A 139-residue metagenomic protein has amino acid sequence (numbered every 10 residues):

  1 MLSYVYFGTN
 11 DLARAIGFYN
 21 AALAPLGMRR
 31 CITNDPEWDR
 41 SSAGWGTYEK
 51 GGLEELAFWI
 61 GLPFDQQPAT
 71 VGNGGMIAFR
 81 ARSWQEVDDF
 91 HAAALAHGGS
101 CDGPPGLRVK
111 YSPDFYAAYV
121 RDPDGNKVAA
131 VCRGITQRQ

Functional and structural regions predicted by a protein language model:
M1-V5, G72-I77, Y116: Short amphipathic alpha-helical segments
Y6-E54: Core segments of cupin and vicinal oxygen chelate
N10-R14, I77-A118, P123: Vicinal oxygen chelate
W38-D89: Long, continuous compositionally biased terminal/linker segments
Q67-P68, G98, T136-Q139: A short local loop/turn or secondary-structure capping micro-motif enriched for an aromatic residue
V109-K110, R133-Q137: A short acidic/small-residue loop/turn micro-motif
Y119-G134: Short, contiguous alpha-helical
